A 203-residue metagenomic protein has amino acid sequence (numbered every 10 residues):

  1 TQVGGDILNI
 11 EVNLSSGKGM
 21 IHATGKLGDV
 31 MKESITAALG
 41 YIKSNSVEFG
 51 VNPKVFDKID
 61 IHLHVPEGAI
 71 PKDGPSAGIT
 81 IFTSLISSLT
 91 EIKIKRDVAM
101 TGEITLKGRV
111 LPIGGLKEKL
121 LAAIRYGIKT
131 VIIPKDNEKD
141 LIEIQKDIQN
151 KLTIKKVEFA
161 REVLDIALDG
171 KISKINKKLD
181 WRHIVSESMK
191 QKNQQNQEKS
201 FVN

Functional and structural regions predicted by a protein language model:
V3-N203: Peripheral, non-AAA+ core regions of ATP-driven protein-machinery
